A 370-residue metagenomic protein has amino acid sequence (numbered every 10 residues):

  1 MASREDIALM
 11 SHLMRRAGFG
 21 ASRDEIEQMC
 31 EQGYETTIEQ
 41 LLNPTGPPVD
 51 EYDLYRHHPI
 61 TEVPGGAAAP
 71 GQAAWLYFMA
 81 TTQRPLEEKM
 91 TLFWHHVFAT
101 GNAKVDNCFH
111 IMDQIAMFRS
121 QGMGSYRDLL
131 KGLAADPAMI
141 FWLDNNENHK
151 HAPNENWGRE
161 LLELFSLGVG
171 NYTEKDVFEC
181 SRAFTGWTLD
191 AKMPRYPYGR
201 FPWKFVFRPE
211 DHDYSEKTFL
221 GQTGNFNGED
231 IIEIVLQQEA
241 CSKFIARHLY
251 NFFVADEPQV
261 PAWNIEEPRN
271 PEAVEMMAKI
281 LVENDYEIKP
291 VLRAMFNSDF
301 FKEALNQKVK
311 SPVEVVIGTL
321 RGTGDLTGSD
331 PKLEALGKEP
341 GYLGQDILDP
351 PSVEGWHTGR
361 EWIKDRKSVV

Functional and structural regions predicted by a protein language model:
A2-D6, M10-R23, Q238, S242 (+2 more regions): Flexible, low-complexity segments enriched for small/polar residues
D6, M10, S22-E25, G33-I38 (+17 more regions): Stable alpha-helical elements in mature extracytoplasmic
A21-Q121: N-terminal accessory alpha/beta regions
D24-E27, Y52-L54, K104-C108, F141-N146 (+4 more regions): Short, solvent-exposed loop/turn and secondary-structure capping segments
H58, F178-N227: Long, well-ordered, tryptophan-enriched scaffold segments
E88-A103, A135-M139, A183-W187, N225 (+1 more regions): Glycine-rich, acidic and aromatic/proline-enriched surface loops and short helix-turn segments that act as binding
D136-P194: Activity-critical C-terminal alpha-helical subdomain
